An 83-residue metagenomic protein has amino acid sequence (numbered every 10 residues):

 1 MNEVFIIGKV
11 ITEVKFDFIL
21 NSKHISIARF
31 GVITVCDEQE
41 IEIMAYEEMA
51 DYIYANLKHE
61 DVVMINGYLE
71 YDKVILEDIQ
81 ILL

Functional and structural regions predicted by a protein language model:
M1-L83: Single-stranded nucleic acid-binding surfaces, predominantly the OB-fold ssDNA-binding core
